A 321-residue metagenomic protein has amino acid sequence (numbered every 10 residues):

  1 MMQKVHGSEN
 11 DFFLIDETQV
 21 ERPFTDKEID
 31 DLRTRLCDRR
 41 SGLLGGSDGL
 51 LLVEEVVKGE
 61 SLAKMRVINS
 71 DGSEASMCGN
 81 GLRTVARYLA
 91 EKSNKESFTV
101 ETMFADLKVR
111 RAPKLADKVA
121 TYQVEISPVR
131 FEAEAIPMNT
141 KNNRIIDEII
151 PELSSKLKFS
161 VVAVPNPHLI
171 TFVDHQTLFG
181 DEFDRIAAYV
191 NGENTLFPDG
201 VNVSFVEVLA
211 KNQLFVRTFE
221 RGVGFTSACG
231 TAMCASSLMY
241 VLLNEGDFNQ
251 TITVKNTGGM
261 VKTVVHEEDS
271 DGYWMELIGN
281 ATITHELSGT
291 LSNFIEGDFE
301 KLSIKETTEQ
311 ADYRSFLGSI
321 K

Functional and structural regions predicted by a protein language model:
M1-K118, I170-K321: A glycine-rich beta-to-alpha transition motif near the start of alpha/beta enzyme domains, typified by
D117-T121, A133: PLP-dependent amino-acid enzyme catalytic core
T121-Q123, S127-V129: Membrane helix-loop-helix hairpins that form the core translocation module of multi-pass transporters
V129, P137-N139, P167, P198: Proline-rich low-complexity regions
F131-A133, P137-L157: Active-site glycine-rich loop that binds ribose-phosphate moieties when present
E134-I136, V162, T195, V201: Flexible, active-site-adjacent loop/turn segments at secondary-structure boundaries
I149-F179: Internal active-site segments that recognize and position negatively charged phosphoryl groups and nucleotide moieties
